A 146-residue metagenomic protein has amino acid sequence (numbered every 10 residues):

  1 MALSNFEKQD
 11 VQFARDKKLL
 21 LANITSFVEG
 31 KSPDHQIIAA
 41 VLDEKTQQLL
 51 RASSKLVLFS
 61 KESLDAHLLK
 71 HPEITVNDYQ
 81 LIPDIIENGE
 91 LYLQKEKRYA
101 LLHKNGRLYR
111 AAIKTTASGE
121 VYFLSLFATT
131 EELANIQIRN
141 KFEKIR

Functional and structural regions predicted by a protein language model:
M1-R146: Ribonuclease/tRNase effector modules and their secretory precursors
